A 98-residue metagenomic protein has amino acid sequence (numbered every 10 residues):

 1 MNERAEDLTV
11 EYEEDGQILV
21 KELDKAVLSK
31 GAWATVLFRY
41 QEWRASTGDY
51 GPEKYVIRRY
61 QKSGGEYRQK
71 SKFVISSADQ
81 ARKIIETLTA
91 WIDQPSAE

Functional and structural regions predicted by a protein language model:
M1-R82, E86-E98: Positively charged, low-complexity terminal tracts and the immediately adjacent first secondary-structure elements
